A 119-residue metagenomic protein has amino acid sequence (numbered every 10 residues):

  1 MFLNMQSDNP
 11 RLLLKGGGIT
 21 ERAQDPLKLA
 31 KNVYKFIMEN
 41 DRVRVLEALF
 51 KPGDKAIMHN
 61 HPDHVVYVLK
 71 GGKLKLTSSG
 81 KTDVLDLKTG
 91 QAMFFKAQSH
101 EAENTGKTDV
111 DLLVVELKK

Functional and structural regions predicted by a protein language model:
R11-A30: N-terminal low-complexity, Pro/Thr/Ser-rich intrinsically disordered segments that act as propeptides or flexible
L27-K55, V66, V115: A short glycine-rich, His/Asp/Glu-containing loop-to-beta-strand
K55-A56, G72-L76, A92: Short beta-strand segments in beta-sandwich/barrel cores
N60, D86-L87, T105-T108: Extracellular/periplasmic catalytic domains that process cell-envelope and extracellular macromolecules
N60-K75: Short, conserved beta-strand element in jelly-roll/cupin
G71, A97-K118: Ligand-binding loop in jelly-roll beta-barrel domains
G80-A97: Short acidic-glycine-tyrosine-enriched beta hairpin
